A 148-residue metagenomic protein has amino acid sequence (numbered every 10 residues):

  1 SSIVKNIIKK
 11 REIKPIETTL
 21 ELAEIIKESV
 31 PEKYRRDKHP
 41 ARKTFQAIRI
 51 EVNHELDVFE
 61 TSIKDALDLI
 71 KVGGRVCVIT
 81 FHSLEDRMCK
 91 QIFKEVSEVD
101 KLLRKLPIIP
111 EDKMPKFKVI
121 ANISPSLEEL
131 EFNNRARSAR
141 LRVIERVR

Functional and structural regions predicted by a protein language model:
S1-R148: S-adenosyl-L-methionine-dependent methyltransferase catalytic core, i.e., the SAM/SAH-binding region
